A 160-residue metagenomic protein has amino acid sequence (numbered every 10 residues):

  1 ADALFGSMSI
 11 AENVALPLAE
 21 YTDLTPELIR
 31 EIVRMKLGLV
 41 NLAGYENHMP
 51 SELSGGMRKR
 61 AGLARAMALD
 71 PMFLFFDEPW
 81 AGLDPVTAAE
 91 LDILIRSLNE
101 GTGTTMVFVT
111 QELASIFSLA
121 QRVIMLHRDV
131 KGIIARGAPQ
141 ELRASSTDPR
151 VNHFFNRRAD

Functional and structural regions predicted by a protein language model:
P26-Y45: Conserved ABC ATPase "signature" region
M49-L53, M57: Conserved ABC ATPase signature
A68-M72: A short, proline-enriched helix->beta-strand linker immediately N-terminal to the Walker B motif in ABC-type P-loop
L74-D77: Catalytic Walker B motif of ABC-type/P-loop ATPase nucleotide-binding domains
A89-T102: Helical segment within the ABC ATPase nucleotide-binding domain
T104-V109: Conserved H-loop
D129-F155: Conserved beta-strand-loop-alpha-helix hinge in the C-terminal portion of ABC ATPase nucleotide-binding domains
